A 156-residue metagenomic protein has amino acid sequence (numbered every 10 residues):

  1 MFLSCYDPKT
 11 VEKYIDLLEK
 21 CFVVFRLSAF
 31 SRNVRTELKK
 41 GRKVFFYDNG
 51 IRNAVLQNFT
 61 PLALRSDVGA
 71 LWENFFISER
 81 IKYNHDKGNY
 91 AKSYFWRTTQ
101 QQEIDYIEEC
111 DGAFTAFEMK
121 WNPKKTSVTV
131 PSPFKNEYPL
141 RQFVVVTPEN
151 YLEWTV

Functional and structural regions predicted by a protein language model:
M1-D111: Accessory nucleic acid-recognition modules appended to NTPase machines
F45, Y94, T115-F117, V144-V146: Hydrophobic/aromatic beta-strand patches that form the interior of the parallel beta-sheet core in alpha/beta enzyme
Q102-I104, G112-T115, P139-Q142: A short pocket-lining beta-strand/turn micro-motif at the edge of beta-sheets
A113-P123: Active-site ExK catalytic segment of metal-dependent nucleases
W121-V156: Catalytic cores of nucleic-acid endonucleases
